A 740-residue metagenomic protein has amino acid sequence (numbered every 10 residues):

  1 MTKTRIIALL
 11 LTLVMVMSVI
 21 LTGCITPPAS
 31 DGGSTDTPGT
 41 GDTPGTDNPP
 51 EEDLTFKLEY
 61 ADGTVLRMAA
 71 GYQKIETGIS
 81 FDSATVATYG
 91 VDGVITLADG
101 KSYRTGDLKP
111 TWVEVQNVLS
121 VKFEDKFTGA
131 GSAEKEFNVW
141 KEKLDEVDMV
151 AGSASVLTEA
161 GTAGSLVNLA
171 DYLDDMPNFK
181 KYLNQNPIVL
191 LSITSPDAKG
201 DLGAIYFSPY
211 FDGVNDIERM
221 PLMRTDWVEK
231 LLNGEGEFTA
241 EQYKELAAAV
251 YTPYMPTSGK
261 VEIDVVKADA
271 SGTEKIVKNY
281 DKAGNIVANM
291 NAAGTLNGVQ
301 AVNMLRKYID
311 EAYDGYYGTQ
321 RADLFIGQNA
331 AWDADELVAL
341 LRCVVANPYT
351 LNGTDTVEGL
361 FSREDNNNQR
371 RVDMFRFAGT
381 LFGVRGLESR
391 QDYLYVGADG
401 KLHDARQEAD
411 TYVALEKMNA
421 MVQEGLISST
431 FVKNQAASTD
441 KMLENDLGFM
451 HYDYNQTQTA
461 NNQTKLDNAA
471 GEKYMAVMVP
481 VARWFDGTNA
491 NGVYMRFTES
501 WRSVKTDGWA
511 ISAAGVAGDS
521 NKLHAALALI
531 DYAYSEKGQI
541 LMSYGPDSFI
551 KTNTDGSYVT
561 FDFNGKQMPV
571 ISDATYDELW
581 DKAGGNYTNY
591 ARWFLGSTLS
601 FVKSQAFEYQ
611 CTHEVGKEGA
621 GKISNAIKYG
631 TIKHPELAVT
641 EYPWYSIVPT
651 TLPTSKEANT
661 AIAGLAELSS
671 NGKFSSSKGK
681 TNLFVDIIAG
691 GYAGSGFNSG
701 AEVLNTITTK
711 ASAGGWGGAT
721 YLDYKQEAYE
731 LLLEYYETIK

Functional and structural regions predicted by a protein language model:
S18-G23: C-terminal motif of bacterial Sec signal peptides marking the signal peptidase cleavage site
C24-G203, D212-M223, W227-T319, D404 (+2 more regions): Conserved N-terminal structural module of periplasmic/extracytoplasmic solute-binding proteins
F127-E136, A334-E336, V432-E444: Short helix-initiation/N-cap motifs at beta->coil->alpha
E159-D174, N461-R496: Ligand-binding "clamshell"
P221-T225, V504-N521, L541: A bilobed periplasmic-binding-protein/Venus flytrap-type ligand-binding module shared by bacterial periplasmic
Y393-S429, G487-A490, S503: Glycine-centered hinge/linker elements that transmit conformational signals in sensory and ligand-binding systems
S520-Y532: Short amphipathic alpha-helical coupling segments at ligand-binding clamshell hinges and other catalytic/signaling
Y532, E536-N698: Conserved small-residue motifs centered on glycine
